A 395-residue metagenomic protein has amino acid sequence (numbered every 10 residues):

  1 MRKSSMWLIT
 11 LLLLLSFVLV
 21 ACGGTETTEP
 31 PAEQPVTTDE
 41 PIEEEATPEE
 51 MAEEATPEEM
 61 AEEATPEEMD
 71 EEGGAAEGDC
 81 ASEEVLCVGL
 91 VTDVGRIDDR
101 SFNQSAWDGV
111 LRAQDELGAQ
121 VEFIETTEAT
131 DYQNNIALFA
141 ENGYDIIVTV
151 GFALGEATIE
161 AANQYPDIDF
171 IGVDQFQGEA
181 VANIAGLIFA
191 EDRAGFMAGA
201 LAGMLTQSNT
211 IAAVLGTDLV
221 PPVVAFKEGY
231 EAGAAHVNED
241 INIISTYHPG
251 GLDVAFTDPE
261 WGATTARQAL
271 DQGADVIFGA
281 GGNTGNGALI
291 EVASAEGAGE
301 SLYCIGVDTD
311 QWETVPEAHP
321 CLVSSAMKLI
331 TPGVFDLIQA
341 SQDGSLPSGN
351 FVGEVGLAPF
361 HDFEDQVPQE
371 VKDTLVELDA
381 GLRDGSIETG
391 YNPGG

Functional and structural regions predicted by a protein language model:
M1-I9: Bacterial N-terminal signal peptides that target proteins for export
I9-L15: Hydrophobic helical h-region of N-terminal Sec-dependent signal peptides in bacterial secretory/periplasmic proteins
V18-A21: C-terminal motif of bacterial Sec signal peptides marking the signal peptidase cleavage site
G23-T25: Intrinsic disorder/low-complexity signal
T27-G395: A residue-level marker of the well-folded mature domains of exported/periplasmic proteins
